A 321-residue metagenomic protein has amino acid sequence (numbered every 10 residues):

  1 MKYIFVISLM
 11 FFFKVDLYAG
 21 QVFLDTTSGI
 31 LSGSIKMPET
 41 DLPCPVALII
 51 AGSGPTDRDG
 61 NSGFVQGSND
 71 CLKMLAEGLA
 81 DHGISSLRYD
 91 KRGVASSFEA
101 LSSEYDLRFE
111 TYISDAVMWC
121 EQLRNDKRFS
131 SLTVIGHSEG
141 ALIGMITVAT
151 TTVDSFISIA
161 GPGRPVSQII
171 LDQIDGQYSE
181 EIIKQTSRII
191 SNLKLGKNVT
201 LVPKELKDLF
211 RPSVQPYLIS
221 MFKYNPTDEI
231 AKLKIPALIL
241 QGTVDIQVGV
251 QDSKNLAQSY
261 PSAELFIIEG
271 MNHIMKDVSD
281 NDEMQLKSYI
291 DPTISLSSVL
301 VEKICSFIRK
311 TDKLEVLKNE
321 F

Functional and structural regions predicted by a protein language model:
L17-L42: N-terminal cap/lid segment of alpha/beta-hydrolase-fold proteins
D41-P43, A47-L79: Short, surface-exposed "cap/lid" segments of acyl-processing enzymes
D70-F98: Conserved alpha/beta-hydrolase
E104-N125: Alpha/beta-hydrolase active-site loop
I157-T227: Accessory cap/linker subdomain of secreted extracellular hydrolases
L233, I239-Q241: Short beta-strand/loop motif that positions the catalytic acidic residue of the alpha/beta-hydrolase fold
I235, V248-Q258: Short alpha-helix in the alpha/beta-hydrolase fold that links the catalytic acid
I274, D280-F321: Catalytic active-site module of serine/aspartate enzymes centered on a nucleophile-bearing elbow/loop
